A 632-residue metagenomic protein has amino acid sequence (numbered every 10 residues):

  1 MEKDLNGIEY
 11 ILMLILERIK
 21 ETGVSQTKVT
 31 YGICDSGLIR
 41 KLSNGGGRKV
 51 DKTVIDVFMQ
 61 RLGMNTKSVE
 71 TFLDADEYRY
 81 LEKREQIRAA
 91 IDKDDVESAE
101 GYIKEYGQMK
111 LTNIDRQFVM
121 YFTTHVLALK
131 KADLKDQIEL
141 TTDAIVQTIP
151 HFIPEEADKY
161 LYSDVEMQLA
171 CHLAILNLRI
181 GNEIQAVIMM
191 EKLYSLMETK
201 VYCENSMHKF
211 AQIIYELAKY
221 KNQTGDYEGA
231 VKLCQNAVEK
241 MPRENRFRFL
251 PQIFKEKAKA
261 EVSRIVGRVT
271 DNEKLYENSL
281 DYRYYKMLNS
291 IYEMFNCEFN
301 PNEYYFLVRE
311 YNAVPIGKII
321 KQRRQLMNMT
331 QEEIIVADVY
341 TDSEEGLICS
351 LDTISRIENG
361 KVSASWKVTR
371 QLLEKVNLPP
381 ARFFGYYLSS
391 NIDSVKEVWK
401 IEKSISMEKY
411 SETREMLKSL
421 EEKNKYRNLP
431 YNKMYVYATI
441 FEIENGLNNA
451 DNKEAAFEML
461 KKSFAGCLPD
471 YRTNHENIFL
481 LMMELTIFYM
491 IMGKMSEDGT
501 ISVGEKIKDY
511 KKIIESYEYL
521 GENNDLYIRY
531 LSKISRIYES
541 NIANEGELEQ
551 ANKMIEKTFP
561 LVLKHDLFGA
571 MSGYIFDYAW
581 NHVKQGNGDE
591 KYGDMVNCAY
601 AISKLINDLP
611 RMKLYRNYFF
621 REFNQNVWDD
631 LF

Functional and structural regions predicted by a protein language model:
M1-D4, G181, A186-E204, A211 (+7 more regions): N-terminal flexible/basic segments that precede or flank functional cores
M1-T22, C297-M329: A short, Lys/Arg-rich alpha-helix, primarily the initiator
E21-K41, N328-S355: Short alpha-helical DNA-recognition segment
D51-S68, S365-R382, N626-V627: DNA major-groove recognition helix of helix-turn-helix/homeodomain DNA-binding modules
L62-Y121, N377-I440: Charged, helix-prone or intrinsically disordered regulatory segments positioned adjacent to compact structured domains
T71-F72, K104-R116, Q147-S163, L196-M207 (+6 more regions): Flexible helix-coil transition and linker loops at the boundaries of alpha-helical arrays
Y78-E85, N113-L129, Y160-R179, H208-K219 (+6 more regions): Amphipathic alpha-helical repeat scaffolds of TPR domains
A89-E105, K130-P154, L178-M197, N222-N236 (+7 more regions): Helix-turn-helix repeat elements of alpha-solenoid scaffolds
